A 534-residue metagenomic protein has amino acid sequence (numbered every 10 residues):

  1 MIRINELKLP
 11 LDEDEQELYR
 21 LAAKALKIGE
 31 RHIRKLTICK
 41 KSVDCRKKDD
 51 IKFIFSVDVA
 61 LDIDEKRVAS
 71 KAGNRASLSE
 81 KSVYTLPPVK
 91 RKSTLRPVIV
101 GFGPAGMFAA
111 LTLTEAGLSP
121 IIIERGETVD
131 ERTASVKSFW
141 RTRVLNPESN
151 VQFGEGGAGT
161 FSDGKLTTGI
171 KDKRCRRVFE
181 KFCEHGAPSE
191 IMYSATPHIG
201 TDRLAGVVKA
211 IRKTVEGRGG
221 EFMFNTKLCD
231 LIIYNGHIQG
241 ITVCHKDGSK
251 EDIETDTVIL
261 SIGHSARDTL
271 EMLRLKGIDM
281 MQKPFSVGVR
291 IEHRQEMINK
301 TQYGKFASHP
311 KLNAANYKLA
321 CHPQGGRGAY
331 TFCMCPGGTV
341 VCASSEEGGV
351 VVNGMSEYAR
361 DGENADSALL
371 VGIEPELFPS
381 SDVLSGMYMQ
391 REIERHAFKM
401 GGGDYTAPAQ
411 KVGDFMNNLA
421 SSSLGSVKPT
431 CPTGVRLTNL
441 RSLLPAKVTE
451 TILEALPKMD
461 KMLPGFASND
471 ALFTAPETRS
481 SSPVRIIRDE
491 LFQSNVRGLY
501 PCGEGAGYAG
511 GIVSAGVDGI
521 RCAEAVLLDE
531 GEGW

Functional and structural regions predicted by a protein language model:
M1-F53, V57-F161, K165-W534: Residues forming the flavin
